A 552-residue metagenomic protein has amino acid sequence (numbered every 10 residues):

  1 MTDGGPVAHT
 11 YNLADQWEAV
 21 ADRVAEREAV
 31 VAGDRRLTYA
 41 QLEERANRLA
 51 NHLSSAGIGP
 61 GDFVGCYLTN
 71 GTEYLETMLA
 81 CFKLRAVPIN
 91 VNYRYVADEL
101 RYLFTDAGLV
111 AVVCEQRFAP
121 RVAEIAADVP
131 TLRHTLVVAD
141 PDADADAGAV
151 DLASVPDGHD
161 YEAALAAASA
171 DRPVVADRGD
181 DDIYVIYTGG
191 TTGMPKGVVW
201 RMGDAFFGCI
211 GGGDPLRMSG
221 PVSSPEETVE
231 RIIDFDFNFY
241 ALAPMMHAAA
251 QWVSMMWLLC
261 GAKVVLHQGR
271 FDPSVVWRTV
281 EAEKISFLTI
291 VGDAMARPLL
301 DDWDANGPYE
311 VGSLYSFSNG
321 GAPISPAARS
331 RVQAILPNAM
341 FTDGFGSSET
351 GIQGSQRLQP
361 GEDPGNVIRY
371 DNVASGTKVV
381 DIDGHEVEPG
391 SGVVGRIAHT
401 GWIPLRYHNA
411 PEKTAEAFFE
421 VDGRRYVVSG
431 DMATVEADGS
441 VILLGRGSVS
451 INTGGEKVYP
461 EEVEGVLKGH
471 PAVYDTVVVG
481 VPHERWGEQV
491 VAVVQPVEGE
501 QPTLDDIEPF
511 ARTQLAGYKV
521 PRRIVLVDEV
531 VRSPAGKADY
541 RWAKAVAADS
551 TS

Functional and structural regions predicted by a protein language model:
G5, H9-L13, E26-G71, L75 (+2 more regions): Conserved AMP-binding/adenylate-forming core of the ANL superfamily
E26, A166-Y187, M194, V199 (+1 more regions): Conserved pre-ATP/AMP-binding loop-to-beta segment of ANL
T38-A40, I183-S219: Conserved AMP-binding A3 loop
S55-A56, A86-A163: Structural core segment of the AMP-binding/adenylate-forming
Y95-F104, V112-E115, L288, G346 (+8 more regions): AMP-binding/adenylate-forming catalytic core of the ANL superfamily
G190, L259-A262, A282-I290, L300-G365 (+3 more regions): Gly/Ser/Thr-rich phosphate-binding loop
F206-L242, M246-F287: Conserved AMP-binding/adenylation subdomain of ANL enzymes
N372, H385-F418, E456-V458: Conserved ATP/PPi-binding loop(s) of AMP-dependent carboxylate-activating enzymes
